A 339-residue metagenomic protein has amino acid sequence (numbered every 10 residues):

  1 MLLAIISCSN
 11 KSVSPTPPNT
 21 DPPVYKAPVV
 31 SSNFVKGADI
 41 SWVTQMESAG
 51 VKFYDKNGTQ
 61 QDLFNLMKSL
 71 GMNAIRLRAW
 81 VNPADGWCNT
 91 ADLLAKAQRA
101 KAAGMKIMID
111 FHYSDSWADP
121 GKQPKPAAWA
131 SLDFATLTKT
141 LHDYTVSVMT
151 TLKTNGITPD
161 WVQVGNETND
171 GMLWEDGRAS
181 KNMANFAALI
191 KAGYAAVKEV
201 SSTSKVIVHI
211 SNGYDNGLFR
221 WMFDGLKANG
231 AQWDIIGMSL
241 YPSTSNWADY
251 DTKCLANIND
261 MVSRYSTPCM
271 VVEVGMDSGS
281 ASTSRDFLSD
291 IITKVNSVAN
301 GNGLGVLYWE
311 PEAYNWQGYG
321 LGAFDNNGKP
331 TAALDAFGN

Functional and structural regions predicted by a protein language model:
M1-A27: Bacterial Sec-dependent N-terminal signal peptides
A27-K106, H112-L141, S147, Q163 (+1 more regions): N-terminal substrate-binding region of glycoside hydrolase catalytic domains
P28-S32, D62-G71, A95-K106, T150-I157 (+4 more regions): Acidic (Asp/Glu)-rich catalytic clusters
N33-G37, N73-R76, G104-M108, T158-Q163 (+4 more regions): Structural preference for beta-strand elements that scaffold enzyme active sites
I40-V43, W80-N82, H112-S116, V164-N169 (+4 more regions): Active-site beta-loop-alpha junctions enriched in small/polar residues
S48-K52, D260-S266, S278-N339: Aromatic-rich peripheral "rim/lid" segments of glycoside hydrolase catalytic domains that contact and position glycan
N89-D92, Q98, D119-D224, G230-W233 (+3 more regions): Active-site cleft segment of glycoside hydrolase catalytic domains centered on the general acid/base Glu
A195, S201, Y265-V274: P-loop/Walker A phosphate-binding loop and immediately adjacent motor/lid segment at beta-alpha junctions
